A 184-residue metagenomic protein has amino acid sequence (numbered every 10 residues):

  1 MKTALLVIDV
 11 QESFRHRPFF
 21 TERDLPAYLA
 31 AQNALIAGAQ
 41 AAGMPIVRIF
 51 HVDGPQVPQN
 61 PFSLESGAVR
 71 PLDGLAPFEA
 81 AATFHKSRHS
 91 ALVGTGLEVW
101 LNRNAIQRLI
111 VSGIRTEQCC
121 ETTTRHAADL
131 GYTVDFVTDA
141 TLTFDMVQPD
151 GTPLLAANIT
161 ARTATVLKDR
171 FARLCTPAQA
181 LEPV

Functional and structural regions predicted by a protein language model:
M1-A4, A31-A42, N60-V184: Active-site-adjacent betaalpha module
L5-V10: N-terminal nucleotide-binding beta1-loop-alpha1 segment
F14-P18, P55-P58, D145-V147: A short acidic, helix-capping loop that chelates divalent metal ions and anchors anionic groups
R15-L25, G151-P153: Acidic/histidine-rich helix-loop elements that form or flank divalent-metal/phosphate-binding sites at the catalytic
Y28: A conserved FAD-binding loop/helix module that cradles the flavin
A39-G54: Von Willebrand factor
